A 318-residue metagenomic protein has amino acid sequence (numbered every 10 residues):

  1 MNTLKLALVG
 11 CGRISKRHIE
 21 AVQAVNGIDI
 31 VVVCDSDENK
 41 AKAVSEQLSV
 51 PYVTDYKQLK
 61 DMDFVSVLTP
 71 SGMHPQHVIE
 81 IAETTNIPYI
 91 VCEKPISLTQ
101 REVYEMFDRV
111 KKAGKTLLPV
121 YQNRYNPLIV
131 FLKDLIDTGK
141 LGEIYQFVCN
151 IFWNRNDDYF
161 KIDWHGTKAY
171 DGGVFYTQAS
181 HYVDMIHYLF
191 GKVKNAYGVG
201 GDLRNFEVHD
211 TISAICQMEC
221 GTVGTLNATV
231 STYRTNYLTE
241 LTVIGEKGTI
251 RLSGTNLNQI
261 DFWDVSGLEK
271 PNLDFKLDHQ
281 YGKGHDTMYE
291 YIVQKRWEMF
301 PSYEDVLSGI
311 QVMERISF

Functional and structural regions predicted by a protein language model:
M1-L48: N-terminal Rossmann-like dinucleotide-binding module
M1-T3, L8, F64-T69, Y104 (+2 more regions): C-terminal helix-rich "cap/oligomerization" subdomain common to oxidoreductases
H18, L48-R109: Beta-loop-alpha module in the N-terminal Rossmann-like domain of NAD(P)-dependent dehydrogenases, especially those
S36-N39, R234, L273-T287, P301: Active-site loop of classical SDR/Rossmann-like NAD(P)-dependent oxidoreductases, centered on the catalytic Tyr-X3-Lys
T54, V91-C92, L117-P119, L226 (+1 more regions): Hydrophobic residues in well-ordered beta-strands that form the structural core
V103-N123, G142-C149: Rossmann-fold dehydrogenase core element
N123-N205: Predominantly a Rossmann-like dinucleotide-binding segment in NAD(P)-dependent oxidoreductases
T177, V183-L257, H285-R296: Contiguous beta-strand/loop segments that form the cofactor/metal-binding neighborhood of enzyme cores
